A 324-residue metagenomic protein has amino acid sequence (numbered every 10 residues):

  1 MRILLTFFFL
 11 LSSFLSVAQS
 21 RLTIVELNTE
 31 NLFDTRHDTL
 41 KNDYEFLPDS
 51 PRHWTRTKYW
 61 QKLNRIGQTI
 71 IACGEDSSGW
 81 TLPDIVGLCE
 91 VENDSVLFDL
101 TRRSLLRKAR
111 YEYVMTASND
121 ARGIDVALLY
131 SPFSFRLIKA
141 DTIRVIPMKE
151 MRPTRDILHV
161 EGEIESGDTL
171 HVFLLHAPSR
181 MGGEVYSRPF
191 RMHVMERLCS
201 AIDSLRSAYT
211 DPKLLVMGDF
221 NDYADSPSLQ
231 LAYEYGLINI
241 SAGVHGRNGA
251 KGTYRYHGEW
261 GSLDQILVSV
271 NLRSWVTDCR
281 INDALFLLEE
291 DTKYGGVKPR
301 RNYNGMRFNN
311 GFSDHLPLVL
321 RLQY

Functional and structural regions predicted by a protein language model:
M1-R21: Bacterial Sec-dependent N-terminal signal peptides
A18-R103, V114-V126, M195-E196, E290-Y303 (+2 more regions): N-terminal, active-site-proximal structural segment of metallo-dependent hydrolase catalytic domains
T23, S200-L214, N221-Y324: Metal-dependent phosphoester-hydrolase catalytic domains
T23-E26, D84-C89, E112-M115, A127-Y130 (+8 more regions): Structural recognition of the beta-strand scaffold that forms the well-ordered cores of secreted hydrolase catalytic
T29, I85, V91-A177: Structured beta-strand-rich core segments of catalytic domains in phosphoester-bond hydrolases
N31-F33, I70-S78, G87-E90, T101-S104 (+8 more regions): Sec/Tat-exported extracytoplasmic proteins
L40-D43, F173-S187: Active-site His/acidic residue clusters
N93-S95, A121-G123, R180-G182, N221-P227 (+1 more regions): Active-site environment of divalent metal-dependent phosphoester hydrolases
